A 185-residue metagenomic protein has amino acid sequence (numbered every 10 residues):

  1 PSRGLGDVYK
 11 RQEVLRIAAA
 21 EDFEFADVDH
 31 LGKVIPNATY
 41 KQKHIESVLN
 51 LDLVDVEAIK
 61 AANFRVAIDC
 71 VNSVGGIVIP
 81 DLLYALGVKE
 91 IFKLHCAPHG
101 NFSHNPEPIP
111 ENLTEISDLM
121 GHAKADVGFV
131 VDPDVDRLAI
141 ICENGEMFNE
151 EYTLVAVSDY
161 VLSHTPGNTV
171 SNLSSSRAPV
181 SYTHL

Functional and structural regions predicted by a protein language model:
P1-L5, Y9, Y182-H184: Single conserved hydrophobic/aromatic residue that forms the stacking wall/gate of nucleotide- or nucleobase-binding
G6-K10, K33-Y40, H44, V71: Short, well-structured alpha-helical patches and their helix-loop capping segments that border functional surfaces
G6-L31, L154-G167: Ser/Thr/Gly-rich flexible loops in soluble cytosolic domains mediating phosphotransfer, phosphorylation
F23-I35, F92-S103: Gly-rich Lys/Arg/Thr-decorated short loops/hinges at beta-loop-alpha junctions or inter-strand turns that position
Y40-L185: Phosphate-binding chemistry for phosphorylated carbohydrates and sugar-nucleotides
